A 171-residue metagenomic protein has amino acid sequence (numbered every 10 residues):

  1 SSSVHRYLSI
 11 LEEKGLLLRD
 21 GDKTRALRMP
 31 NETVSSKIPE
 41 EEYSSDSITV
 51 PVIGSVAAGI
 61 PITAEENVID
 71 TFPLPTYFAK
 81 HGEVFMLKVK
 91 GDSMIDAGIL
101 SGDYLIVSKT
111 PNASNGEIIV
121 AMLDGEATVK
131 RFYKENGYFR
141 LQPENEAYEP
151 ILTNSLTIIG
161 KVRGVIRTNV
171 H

Functional and structural regions predicted by a protein language model:
S2: Key DNA-contact positions within bacterial/archaeal DNA-binding proteins
R6-A97, Y138, I151, G164-H171: Short, positionally conserved secondary-structure boundary motifs
E41, M94-H171: C-terminal regulatory/effector modules of DNA-binding transcriptional regulators
